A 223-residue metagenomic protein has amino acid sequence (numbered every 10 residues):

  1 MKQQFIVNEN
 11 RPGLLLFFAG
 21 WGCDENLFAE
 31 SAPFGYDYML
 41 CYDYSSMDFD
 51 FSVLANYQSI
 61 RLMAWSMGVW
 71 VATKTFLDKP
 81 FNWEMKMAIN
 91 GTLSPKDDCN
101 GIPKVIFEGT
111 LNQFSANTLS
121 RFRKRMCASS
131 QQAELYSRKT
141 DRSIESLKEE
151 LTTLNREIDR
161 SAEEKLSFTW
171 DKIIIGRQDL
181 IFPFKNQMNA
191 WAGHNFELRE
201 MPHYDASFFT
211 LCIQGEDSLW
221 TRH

Functional and structural regions predicted by a protein language model:
M1-D48: Conserved HGGG/HGGXW glycine-rich cap/lid loop of the alpha/beta-hydrolase fold
E30, T169-D171, P183-H194: Short alpha-helix in the alpha/beta-hydrolase fold that links the catalytic acid
M63-A72: Gly/Ala-rich beta-loop-alpha elbow adjacent to hydrolase catalytic centers
L77-Q113, E149-I158, C212: Flexible "cap/lid" loop of the alpha/beta hydrolase fold
P95-S137: Helix-rich cap/lid subdomain of alpha/beta-hydrolase
L135-F168: Hydrophobic, aromatic-rich cap/lid helix
S167, I173-I175, D179: Short beta-strand/loop motif that positions the catalytic acidic residue of the alpha/beta-hydrolase fold
H194-H223: Catalytic active-site module of serine/aspartate enzymes centered on a nucleophile-bearing elbow/loop
